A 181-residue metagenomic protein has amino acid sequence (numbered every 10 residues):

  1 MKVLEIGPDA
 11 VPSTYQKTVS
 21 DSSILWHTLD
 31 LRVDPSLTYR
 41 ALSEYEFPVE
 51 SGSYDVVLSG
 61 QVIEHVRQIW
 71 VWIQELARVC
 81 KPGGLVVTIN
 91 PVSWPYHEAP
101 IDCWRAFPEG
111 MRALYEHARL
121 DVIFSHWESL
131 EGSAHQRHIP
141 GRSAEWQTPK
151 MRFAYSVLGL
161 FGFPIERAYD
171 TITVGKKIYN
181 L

Functional and structural regions predicted by a protein language model:
M1-H97, F107-E109: Conserved SAM-binding loop
R67-E75, K81, L85-L181: S-adenosyl-L-methionine-dependent methyltransferase catalytic module, highlighting the catalytic core
